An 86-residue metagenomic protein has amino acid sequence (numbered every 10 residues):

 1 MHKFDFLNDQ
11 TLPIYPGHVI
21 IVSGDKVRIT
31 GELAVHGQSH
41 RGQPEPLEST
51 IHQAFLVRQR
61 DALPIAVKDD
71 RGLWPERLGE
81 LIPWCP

Functional and structural regions predicted by a protein language model:
M1-N8: Negatively charged, low-complexity tracts enriched in Asp/Glu with abundant Ser/Thr
T11-Q38: Short aromatic-glycine-(Arg/Gly/Cys) micro-motifs in beta-strand/loop hairpins
Y15, S49-T50: Intrinsic low-complexity/disordered segments
A34-E48: A short, exposed loop/beta-hairpin motif centered on an aromatic-Gly-Thr core
I51-L63: Short, basic/hydrophobic alpha-helical segments
R60-P86: Short, mixed-charge low-complexity intrinsically disordered segments
